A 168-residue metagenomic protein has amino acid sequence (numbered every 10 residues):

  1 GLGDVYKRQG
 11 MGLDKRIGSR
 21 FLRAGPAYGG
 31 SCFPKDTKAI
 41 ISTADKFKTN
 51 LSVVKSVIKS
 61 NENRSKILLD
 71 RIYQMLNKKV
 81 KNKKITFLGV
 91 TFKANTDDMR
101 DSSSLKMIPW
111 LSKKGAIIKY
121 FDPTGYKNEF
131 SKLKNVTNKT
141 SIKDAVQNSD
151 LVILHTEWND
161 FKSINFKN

Functional and structural regions predicted by a protein language model:
G1-N168: Structural/interface elements that position substrates and couple domains in central-metabolism enzymes
